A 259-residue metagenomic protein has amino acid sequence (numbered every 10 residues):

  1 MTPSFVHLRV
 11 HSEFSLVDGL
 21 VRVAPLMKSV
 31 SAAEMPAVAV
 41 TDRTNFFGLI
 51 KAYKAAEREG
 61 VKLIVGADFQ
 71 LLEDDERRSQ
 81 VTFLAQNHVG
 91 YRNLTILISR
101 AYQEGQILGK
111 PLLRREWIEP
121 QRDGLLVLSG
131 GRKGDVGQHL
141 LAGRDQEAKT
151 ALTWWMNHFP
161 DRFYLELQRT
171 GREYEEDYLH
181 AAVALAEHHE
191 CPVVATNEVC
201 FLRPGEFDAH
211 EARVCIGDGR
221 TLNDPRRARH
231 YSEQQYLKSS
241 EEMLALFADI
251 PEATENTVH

Functional and structural regions predicted by a protein language model:
M1-H259: Phosphodiester-processing cores and adjacent nucleic acid-binding clamps
